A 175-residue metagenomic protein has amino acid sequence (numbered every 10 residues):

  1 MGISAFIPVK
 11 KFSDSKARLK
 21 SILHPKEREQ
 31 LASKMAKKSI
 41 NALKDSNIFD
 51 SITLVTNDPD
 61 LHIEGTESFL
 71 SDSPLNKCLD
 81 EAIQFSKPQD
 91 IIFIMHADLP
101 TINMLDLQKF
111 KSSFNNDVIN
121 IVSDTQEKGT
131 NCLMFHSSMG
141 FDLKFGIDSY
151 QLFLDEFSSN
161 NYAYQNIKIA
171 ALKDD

Functional and structural regions predicted by a protein language model:
M1-L19: N-terminal nucleotide-binding beta1-loop-alpha1 segment
A32-F49: A short, N-terminal amphipathic alpha-helix
V55-L61: Short, polar loop motifs at secondary-structure junctions
E64-F93: Short phosphate-binding loop-to-helix
H96-P100: The conserved acidic donor/metal-binding loop of glycosyltransferases
I102-E127: Conserved donor-nucleotide/metal-binding helix-loop-beta segment in metal-dependent transferases, i.e., the alpha-helix
M134-F157: Short, glycine-/small-residue-rich phosphate/pyrophosphate-handling segment
E156-D175: Conserved alpha/beta core of the MobA/IspD/sugar-nucleotide pyrophosphorylase nucleotidyltransferase superfamily
